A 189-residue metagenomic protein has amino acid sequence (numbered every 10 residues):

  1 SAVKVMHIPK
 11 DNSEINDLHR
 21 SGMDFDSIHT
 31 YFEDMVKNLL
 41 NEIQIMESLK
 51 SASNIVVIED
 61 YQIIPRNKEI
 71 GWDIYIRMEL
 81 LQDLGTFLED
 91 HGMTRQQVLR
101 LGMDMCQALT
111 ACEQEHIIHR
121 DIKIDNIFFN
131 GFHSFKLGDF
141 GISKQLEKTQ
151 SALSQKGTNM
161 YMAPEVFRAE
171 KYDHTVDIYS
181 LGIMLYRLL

Functional and structural regions predicted by a protein language model:
V57-W72: Short beta-strand micro-motifs within the conserved protein kinase catalytic domain, predominantly in the N-lobe
E69-D83: Conserved short submotifs of the Hanks-type protein kinase catalytic core that shape the nucleotide-binding pocket
L101-G102: Activation segment signature within eukaryotic-like protein kinase domains
Q107-I117: Protein kinase catalytic-loop region centered on the HRD/HxD motif
A152-E165: Conserved activation segment of eukaryotic-like protein kinases, specifically the C-terminal portion of the activation
D177: Conserved catalytic-loop aspartate of Hanks-type protein kinases
